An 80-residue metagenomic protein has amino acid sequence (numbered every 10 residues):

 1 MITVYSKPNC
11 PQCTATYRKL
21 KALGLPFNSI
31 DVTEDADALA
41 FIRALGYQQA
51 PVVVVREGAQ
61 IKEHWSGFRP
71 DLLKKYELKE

Functional and structural regions predicted by a protein language model:
M1-L25: Local sequence-structure signature of Cys/Sec-based thiol-disulfide redox active-site neighborhoods
K7, Y47, P70: ATP/adenylate-binding site constellation spanning eukaryotic-like Ser/Thr protein kinases, ABC-transporter
N9-P11, A15-R18, R43, L72-E80: Non-globular targeting/processing and membrane-anchoring segments
A22, D37-F41: Short polar/charged helix/loop
N28: Conserved beta-strand positions in the Rossmann-like core of class I SAM-dependent methyltransferases
L45-V54: Structural micro-motif
R56-E80: Non-catalytic, surface beta->alpha helical segment in thiol-disulfide oxidoreductase systems
